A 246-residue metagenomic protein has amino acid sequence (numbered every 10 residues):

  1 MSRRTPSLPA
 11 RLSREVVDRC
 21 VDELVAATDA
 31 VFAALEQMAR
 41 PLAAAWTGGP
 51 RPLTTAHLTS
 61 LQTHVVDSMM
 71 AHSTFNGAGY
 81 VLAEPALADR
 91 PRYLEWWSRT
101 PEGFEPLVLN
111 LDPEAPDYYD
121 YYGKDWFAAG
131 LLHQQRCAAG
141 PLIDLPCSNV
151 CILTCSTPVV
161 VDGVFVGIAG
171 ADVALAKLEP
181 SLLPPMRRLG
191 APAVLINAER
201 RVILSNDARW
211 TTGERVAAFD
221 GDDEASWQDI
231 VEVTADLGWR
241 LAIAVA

Functional and structural regions predicted by a protein language model:
M1-L53, Q135, C151-I152: Juxtamembrane extracytoplasmic/periplasmic/luminal helical "stalk" adjacent to the first N-terminal
D18-V21, F32, E36, R40 (+3 more regions): Short amphipathic alpha-helical segments
A43, V65-S73, L131, L183-R187: Short regulatory alpha-helical segment in sensory/regulatory domains of signaling proteins that mediates
S73-H133, L204-D207: Extracellular/periplasmic ligand-sensing ectodomains of membrane signal-transduction proteins
P85-A86, D162, A193-I203, A208: Short, glycine-anchored, charge-dense loop/turn motifs used at functional sites
S148-L182, I243-V245: Conserved beta-strands of PAS-like sensory domains
V173-I203: Solvent-exposed, extracytoplasmic
R209-A246: Extracellular/periplasmic juxtamembrane segments that couple receptor/chemosensory ectodomains to their
